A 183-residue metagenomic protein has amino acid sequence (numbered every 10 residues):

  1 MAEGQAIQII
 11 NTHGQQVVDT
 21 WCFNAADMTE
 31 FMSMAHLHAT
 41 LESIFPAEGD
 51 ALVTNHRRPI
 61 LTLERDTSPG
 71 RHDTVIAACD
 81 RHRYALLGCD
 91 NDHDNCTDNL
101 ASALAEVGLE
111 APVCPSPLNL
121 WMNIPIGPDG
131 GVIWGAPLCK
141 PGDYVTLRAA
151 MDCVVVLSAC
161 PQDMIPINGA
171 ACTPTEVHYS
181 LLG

Functional and structural regions predicted by a protein language model:
M1-G183: Acidic, Ser/Thr/Pro
